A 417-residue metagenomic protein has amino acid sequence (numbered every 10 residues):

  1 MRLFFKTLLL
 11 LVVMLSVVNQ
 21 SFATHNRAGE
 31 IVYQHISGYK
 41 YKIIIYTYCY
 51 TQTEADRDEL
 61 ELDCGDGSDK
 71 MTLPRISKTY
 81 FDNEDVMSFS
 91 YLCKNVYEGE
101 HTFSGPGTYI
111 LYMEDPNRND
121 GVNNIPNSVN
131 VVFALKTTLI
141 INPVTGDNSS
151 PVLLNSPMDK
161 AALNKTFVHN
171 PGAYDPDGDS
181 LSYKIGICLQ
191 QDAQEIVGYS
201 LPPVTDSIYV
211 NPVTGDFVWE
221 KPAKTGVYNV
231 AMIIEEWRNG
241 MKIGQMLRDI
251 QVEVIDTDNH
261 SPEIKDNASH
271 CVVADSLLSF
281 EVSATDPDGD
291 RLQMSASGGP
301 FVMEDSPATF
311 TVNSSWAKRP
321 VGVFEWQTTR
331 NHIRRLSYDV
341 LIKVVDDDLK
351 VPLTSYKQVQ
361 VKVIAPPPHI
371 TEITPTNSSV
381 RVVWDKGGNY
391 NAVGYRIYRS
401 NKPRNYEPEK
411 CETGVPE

Functional and structural regions predicted by a protein language model:
Y39-I43, F167-H169, S276-F280, S378-V382: Structural beta-strand segments of beta-rich domains
T47-T53, G172-D179, V282-D290, R330 (+2 more regions): Extracellular acidic, Ser/Thr/Pro-rich low-complexity tracts
S90, V312-K318, G394-E417: Recognizes extended acidic, P/S/T-rich segments that occur within or adjacent to Ig-like beta-sandwich modules
Y91, N95-G105, Y109-P116, K221-K224 (+3 more regions): Residue-level recognition of secondary-structure-to-loop junctions
R118-N123, E235-I243, V344-P352: Short, solvent-exposed loop/turn segments at the edges of extracellular beta-sandwich modules
Y199-P222, S306-T329: Strand-loop-strand motifs at the edges of beta-sheets in extracellular beta-sandwich domains
V252-S261, S276, K362-H369: Extracellular interdomain linker/stem segments of modular secreted and single-pass surface proteins
Q360-V393: Pro/Thr/Ser/Gly-rich low-complexity, intrinsically disordered linker/stalk tracts
